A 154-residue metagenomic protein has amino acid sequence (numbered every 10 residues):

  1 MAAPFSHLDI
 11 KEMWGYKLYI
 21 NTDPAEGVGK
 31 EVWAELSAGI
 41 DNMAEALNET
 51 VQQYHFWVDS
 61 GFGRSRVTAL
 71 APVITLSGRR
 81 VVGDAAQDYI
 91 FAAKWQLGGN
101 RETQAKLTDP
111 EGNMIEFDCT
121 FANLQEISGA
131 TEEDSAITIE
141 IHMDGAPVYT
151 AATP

Functional and structural regions predicted by a protein language model:
A2-V81, T120-S135: Solvent-exposed edge beta-strands and adjacent loop segments that serve as assembly or binding interfaces
V67-A69, A93, P147: Hydrophobic transmembrane signal anchors and adjacent membrane-proximal interface regions, especially in viral
P72, E102, I137-I139: Residue-level detection of beta-strand scaffold positions
R80-G83, A146: Acidic glycine-/aspartate-rich tracts in secreted/extracellular proteins
A86-D118: Short, acidic/charged, Gly/Pro-enriched secondary-structure junctions
Q87-I90, Y149-P154: Short, charged, solvent-exposed linker or helix-capping segments at domain edges/interfaces that act as flexible hinges
K106-A151: Short beta-strand and beta-hairpin "edge-sheet" elements
